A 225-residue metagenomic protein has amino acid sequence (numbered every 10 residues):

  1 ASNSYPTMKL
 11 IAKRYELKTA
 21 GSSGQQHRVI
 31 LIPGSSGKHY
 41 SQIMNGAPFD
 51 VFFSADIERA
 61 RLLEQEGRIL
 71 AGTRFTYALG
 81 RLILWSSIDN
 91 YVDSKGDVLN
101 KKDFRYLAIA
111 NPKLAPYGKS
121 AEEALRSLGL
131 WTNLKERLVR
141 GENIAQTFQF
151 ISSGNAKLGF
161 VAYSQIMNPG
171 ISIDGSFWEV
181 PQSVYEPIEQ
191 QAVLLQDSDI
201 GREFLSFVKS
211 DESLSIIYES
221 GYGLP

Functional and structural regions predicted by a protein language model:
A1-P33, G37-A47, S54-I57, R61-G67 (+1 more regions): Exported/periplasmic ABC-transporter solute-binding proteins
L70: Extracellular glycoside hydrolase catalytic/binding regions
